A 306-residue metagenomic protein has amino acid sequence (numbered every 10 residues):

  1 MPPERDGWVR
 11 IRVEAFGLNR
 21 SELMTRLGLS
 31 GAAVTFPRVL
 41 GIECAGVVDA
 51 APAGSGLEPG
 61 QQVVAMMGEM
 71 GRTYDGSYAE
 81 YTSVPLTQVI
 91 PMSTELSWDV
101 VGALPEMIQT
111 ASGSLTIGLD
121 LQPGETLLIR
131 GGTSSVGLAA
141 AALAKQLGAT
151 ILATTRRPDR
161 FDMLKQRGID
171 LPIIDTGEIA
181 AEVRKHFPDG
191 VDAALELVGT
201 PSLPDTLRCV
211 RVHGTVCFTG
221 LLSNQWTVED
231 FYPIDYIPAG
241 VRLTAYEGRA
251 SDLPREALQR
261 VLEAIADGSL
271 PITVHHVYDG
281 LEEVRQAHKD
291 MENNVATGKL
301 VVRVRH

Functional and structural regions predicted by a protein language model:
M1-G17, L29-E69: Glycine-rich beta-strand-centered segment in the early N-terminal region that forms part of a ligand/cofactor-binding
A51, G131-G132, V198: NAD(P)H cofactor-binding loop motif with strongest signal on the N-terminal glycine-rich segment
A65-G131: NAD(P)H dinucleotide-binding glycine-rich loop of Rossmann-like/cofactor-binding domains, especially the beta1-alpha1
G102-G177: Mid-domain Rossmann-like dinucleotide-binding core that forms the NAD(H)/NADP(H) cofactor-binding site
I179-D189: Short amphipathic alpha-helix with an adjacent loop that forms part of the alpha/beta core around
P201-L270, V304-H306: Glycine-rich phosphate-binding loop and adjacent beta-alpha segment of Rossmann(oid) nucleotide-cofactor-binding
A266-H276, R285-H306: C-terminal capping/lid region of NAD(P)-dependent oxidoreductase domains
